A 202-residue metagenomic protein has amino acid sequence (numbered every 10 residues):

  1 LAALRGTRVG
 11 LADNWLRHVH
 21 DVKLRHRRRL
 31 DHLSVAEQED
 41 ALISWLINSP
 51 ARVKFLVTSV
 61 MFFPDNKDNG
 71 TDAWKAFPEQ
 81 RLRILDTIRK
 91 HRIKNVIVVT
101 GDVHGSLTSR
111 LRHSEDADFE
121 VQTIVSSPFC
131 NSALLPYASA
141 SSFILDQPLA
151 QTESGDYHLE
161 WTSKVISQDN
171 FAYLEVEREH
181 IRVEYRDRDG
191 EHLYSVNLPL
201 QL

Functional and structural regions predicted by a protein language model:
L1-L202: Long, structured stretches of catalytic cores involved in phosphate-ester chemistry, encompassing
